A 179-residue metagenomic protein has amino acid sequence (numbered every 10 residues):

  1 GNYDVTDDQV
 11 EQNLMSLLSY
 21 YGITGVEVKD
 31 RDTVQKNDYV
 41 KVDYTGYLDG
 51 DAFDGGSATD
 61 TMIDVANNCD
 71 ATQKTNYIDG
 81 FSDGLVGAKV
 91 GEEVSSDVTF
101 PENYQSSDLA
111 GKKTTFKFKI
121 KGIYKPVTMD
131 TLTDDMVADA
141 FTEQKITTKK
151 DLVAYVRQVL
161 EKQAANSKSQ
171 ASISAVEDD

Functional and structural regions predicted by a protein language model:
G1-D179: FKBP-type peptidyl-prolyl cis-trans isomerases
